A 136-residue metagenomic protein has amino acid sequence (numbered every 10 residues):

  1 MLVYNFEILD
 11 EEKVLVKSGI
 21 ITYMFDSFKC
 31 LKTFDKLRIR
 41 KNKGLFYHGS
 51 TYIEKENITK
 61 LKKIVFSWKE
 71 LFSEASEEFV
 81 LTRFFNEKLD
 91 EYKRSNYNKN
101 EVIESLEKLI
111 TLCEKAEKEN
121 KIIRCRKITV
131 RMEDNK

Functional and structural regions predicted by a protein language model:
M1-T111, K115-K136: Acidic (Asp/Glu-rich) sequence patches and key acidic residues that form negatively charged surfaces used
